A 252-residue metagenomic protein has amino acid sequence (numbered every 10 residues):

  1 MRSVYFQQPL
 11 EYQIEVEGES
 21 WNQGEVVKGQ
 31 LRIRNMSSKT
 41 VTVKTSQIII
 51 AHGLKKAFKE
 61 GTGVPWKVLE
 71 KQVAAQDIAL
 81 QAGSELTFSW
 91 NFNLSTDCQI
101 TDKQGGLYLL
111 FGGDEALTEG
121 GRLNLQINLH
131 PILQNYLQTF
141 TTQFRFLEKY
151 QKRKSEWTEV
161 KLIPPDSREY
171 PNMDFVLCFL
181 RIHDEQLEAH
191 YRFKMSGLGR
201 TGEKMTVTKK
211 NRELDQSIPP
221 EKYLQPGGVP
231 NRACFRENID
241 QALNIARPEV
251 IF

Functional and structural regions predicted by a protein language model:
M1-N22: Low-complexity, acidic Ser/Thr/Pro/Gly-rich terminal tails and inter-domain linkers that flank the onset of structured
I33-S37: Asparagine-centered strand-capping/turn motif at beta-strand->loop junctions
K39-Q47, D102-K103: Short, hydrophobic/aromatic beta-strand segments
I50-P65, S196-T201: Short aromatic-acidic-glycine turn motif
T62-D97, E119-G120: A beta-strand/beta-hairpin structural motif
T96-Y108: Short glycine/proline/serine/threonine-rich loop/turn segments at secondary-structure transition edges
A116-T139: Short beta-strand elements
S155-V250: C-terminal interaction module
